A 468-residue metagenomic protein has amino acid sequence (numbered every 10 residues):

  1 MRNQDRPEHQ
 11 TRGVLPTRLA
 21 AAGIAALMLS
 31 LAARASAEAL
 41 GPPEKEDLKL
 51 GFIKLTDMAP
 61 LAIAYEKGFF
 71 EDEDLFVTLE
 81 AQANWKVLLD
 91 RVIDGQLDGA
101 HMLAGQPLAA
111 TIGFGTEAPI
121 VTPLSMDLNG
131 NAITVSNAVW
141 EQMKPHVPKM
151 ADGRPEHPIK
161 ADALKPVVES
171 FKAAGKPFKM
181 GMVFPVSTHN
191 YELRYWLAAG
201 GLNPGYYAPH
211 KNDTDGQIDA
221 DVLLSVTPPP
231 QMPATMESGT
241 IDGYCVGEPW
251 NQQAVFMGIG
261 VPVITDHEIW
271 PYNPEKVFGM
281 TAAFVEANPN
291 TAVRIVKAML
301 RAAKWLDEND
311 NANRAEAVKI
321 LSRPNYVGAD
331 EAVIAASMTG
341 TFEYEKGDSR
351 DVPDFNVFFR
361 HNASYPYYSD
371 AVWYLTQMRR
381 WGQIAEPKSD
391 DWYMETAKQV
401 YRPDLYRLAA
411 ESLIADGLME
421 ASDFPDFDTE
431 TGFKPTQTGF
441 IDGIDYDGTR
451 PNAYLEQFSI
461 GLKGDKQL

Functional and structural regions predicted by a protein language model:
H9-A21: N-terminal export leaders
A20-L31: Bacterial N-terminal signal peptides
A33-A37: Sec/Tat signal peptide C-region and signal peptidase I cleavage site
E38-D219, L223-S225, E237-S238, D242-V255 (+2 more regions): Short, glycine-/small- and polar/acidic-enriched structural segments that line small-molecule recognition paths
I133-T134, V277-M280, F284-V285: Short glycine- and hydrophobic/aromatic-rich loop-to-beta-strand nucleating segment in the catalytic cores
A287-D404: Secondary-structure end/capping motifs
V372-L468: Conserved C-terminal helix/tail region of periplasmic/extracytoplasmic solute-binding proteins
